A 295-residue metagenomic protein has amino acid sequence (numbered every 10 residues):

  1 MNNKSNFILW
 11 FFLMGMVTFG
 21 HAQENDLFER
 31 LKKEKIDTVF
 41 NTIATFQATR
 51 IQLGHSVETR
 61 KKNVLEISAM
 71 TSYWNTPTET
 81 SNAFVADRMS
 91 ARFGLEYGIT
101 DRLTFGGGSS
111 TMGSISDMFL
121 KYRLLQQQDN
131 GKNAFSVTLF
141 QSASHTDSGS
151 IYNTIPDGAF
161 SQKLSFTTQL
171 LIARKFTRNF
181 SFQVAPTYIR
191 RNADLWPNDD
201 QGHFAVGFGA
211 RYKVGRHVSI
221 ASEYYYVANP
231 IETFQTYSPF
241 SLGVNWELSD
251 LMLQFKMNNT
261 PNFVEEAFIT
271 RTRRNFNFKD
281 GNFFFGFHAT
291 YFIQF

Functional and structural regions predicted by a protein language model:
M1-D26: Bacterial Sec-dependent N-terminal signal peptides
K4-S5, L164, G215: Structural motif marking the loop-to-transmembrane transition
I8-W10, S90, V206: Short hydrophobic "helix-edge" motifs at membrane interfaces and signal-peptide entry regions
Q23-D157, L164-T168, A173-V184, Y188-N192 (+2 more regions): Transmembrane beta-barrel domains of Gram-negative outer membranes and organellar outer membranes
V184-A228: A mid-sequence, solvent-exposed acidic-amphipathic segment
F234-Q235: Intrinsically disordered, low-complexity segments enriched in Gly and acidic/Ser/Thr residues that form flexible
